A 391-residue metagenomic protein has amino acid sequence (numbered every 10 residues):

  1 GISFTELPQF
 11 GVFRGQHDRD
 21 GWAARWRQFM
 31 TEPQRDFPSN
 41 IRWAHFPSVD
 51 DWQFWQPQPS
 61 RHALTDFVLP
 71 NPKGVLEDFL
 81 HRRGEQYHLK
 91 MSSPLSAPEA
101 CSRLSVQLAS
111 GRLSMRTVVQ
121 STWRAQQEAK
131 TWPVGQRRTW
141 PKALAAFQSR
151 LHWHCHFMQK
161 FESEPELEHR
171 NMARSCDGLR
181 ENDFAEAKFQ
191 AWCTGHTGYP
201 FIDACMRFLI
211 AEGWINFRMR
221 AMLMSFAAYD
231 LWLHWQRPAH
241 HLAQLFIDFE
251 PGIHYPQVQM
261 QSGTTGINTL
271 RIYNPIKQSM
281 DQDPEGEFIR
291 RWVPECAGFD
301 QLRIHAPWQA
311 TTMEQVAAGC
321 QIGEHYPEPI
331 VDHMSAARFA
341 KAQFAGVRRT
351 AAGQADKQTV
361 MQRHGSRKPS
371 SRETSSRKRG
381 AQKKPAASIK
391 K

Functional and structural regions predicted by a protein language model:
G1-L7: Hydrophobic or amphipathic alpha-helical targeting/insertion segments
E6, R14-S175, E287-K391: Glycine/tryptophan-enriched, flexible segments
F10-V12, M224: Positions that flank functional sites
V12-G21, S262-N268: Short, conserved secondary-structure transition motifs
R103-Q301: Active-site-proximal binding-pocket segments
